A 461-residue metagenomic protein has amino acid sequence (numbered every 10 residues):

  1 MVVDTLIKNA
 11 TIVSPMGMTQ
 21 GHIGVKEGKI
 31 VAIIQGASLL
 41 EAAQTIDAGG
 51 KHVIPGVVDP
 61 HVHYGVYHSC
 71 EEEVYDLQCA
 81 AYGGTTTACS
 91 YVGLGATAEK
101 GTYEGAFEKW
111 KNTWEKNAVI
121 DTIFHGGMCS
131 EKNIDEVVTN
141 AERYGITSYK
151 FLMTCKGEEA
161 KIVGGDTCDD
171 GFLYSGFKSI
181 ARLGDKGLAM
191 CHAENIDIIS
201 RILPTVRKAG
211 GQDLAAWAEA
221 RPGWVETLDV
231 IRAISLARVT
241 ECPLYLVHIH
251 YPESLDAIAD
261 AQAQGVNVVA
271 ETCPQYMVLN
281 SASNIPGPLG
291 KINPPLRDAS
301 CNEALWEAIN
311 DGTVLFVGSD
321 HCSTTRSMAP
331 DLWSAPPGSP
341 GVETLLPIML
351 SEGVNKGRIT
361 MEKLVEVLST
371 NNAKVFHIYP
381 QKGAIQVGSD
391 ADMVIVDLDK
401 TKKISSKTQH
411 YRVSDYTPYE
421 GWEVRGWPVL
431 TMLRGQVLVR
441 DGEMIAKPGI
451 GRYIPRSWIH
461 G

Functional and structural regions predicted by a protein language model:
M1-P55: Histidine-rich, glycine-flanked metal-binding segment
A10, I23, G28, G50 (+15 more regions): Divalent metal-coordination and catalytic microenvironments
L40, T45-N117: Metal-associated gating/positioning segment near the N- to mid-region
I54, E104-I120, G171-A189, I348: Alpha-helix-loop-beta-strand connector modules within alpha/beta enzyme cores
H63-E72, T86-E104, F124-E136, T154-C168 (+3 more regions): Divalent metal-binding segments
D135-V317: Histidine/acidic residue-rich metal-binding segments in metalloenzymes
Q212-E241, N310-V317, C322-L398: His/Asp/Glu-enriched, well-ordered alpha-helical/loop segment that forms or immediately abuts the divalent-metal
D331, V387-Y453: C-terminal cap of metal-dependent C-N hydrolases
